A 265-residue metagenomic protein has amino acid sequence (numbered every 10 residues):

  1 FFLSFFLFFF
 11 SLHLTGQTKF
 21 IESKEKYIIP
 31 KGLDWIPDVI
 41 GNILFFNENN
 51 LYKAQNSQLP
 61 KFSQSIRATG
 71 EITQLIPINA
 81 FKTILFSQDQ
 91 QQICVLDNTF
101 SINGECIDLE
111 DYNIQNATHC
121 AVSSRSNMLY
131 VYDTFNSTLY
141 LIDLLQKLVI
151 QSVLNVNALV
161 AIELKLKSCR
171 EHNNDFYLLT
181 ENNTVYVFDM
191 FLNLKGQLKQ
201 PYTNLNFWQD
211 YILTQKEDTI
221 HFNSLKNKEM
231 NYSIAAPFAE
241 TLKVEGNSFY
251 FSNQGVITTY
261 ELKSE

Functional and structural regions predicted by a protein language model:
F1-S23, S264: Bacterial Sec-dependent N-terminal signal peptides
T18-K82, Q88: Start-of-domain marker
I21-I28, L59-I66, I102-D111, L148-A161 (+2 more regions): A short beta-strand motif characteristic of beta-propeller blades
P30-D38, T69-P77, I114-V122, A161-S168 (+2 more regions): Repeated scaffold domains used in trafficking and secretory/extracellular systems, primarily beta-propellers
D34-N47, L51-Y52, F81-S87, I93 (+7 more regions): Short beta-strand elements that form the blades of beta-propeller/WD-repeat-like and other beta-sheet-rich scaffold
Q55-N56, S87, L96-D97, D133 (+4 more regions): Structural recognition of the beta-propeller blade-terminating site
L85-Y140: Hydrophobic alpha-helical segments and helix pairs
N183-A235: Intrinsically disordered, low-complexity segments enriched in Gly and acidic/Ser/Thr residues that form flexible
